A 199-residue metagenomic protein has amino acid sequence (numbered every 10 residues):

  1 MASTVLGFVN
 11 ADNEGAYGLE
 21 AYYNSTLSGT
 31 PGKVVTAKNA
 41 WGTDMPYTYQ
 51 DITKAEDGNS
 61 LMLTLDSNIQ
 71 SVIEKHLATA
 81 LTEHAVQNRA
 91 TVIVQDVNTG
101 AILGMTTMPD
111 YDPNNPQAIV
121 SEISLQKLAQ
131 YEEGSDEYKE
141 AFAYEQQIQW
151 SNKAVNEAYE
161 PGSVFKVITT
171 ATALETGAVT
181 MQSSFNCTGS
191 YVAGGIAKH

Functional and structural regions predicted by a protein language model:
M1-G58: Small/polar-residue-rich segments within soluble enzyme cores
F8-D12, T30, D66-N68, V97 (+1 more regions): Generic structural motif
T53-A101, M105, P113-H199: Active-site loop and adjoining helix of the penicillin-binding protein/serine DD-peptidase-beta-lactamase fold
